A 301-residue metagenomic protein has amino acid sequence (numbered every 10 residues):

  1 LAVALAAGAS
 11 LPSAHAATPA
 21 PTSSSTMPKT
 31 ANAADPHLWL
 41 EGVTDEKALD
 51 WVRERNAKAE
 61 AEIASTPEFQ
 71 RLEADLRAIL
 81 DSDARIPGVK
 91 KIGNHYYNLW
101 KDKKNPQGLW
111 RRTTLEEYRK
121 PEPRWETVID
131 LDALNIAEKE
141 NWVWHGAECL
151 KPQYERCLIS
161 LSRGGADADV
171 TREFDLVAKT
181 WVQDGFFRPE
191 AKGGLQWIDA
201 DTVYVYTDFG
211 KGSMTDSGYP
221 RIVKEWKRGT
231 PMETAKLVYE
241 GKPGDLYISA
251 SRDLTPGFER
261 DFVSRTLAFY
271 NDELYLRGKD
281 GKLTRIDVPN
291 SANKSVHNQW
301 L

Functional and structural regions predicted by a protein language model:
V3-A4, G8, P12-L301: Beta-propeller folds
